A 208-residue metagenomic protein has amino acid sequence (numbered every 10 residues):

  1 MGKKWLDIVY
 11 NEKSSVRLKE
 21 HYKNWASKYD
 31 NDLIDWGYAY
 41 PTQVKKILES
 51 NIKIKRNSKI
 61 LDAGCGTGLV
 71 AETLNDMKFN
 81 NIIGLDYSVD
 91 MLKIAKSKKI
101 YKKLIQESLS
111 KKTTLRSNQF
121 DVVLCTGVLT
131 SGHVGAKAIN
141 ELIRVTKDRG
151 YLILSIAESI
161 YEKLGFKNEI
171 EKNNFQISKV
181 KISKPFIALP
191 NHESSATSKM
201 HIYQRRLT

Functional and structural regions predicted by a protein language model:
M1-S27: N-terminal, positively charged/glycine-rich alpha-helical extensions of SAM-dependent methyltransferases
D30-K46: Conserved SAM-binding loop and adjacent beta-strand
L61-K112: Class I SAM-dependent methyltransferase SAM/SAH-binding core
T113-V123: A short acidic, Gly/Pro-enriched loop at the edge of an enzyme's catalytic core that lines a small-molecule cofactor
T126-G127, S155: Residues lining the SAM
K137-D148: A short glycine-rich, Lys/Arg-flanked "PGG" loop and its adjoining helix->strand segment in the class I
R149-A157: Conserved beta-strand signature within the Rossmann-like core of class I S-adenosyl-L-methionine
I177-T208: Class I S-adenosyl-L-methionine
